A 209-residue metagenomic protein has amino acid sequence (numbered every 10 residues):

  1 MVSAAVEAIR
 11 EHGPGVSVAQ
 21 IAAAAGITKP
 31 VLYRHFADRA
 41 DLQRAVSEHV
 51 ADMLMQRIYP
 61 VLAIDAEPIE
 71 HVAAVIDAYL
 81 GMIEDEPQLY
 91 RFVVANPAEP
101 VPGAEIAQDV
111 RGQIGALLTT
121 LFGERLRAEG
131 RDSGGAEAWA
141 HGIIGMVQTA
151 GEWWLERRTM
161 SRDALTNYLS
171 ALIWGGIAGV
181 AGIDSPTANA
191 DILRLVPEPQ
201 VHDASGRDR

Functional and structural regions predicted by a protein language model:
M1-A5, I21, V46-V50, L54 (+1 more regions): Generic hydrophobic, amphipathic alpha-helix propensity
I9, A40-M53, V93, V110 (+1 more regions): Alpha-helical DNA-contacting segments of helix-turn-helix folds
E11-D41, A45: Helix-turn-helix
V46-V72, V94: Amphipathic alpha-helical linker/stalk segments
P60-Q88, I143, T166: Hydrophobic alpha-helical connector segments
I83-E105, T119-G123, T149-E152, E156: Amphipathic alpha-helical segments used for helix-helix packing
P102-R127, E137-T149, A164-N167, A171-G175: Amphipathic alpha-helical packing segments from all-alpha helical-bundle domains
D184-R209: Acidic, Ser/Thr-rich low-complexity intrinsically disordered segments
